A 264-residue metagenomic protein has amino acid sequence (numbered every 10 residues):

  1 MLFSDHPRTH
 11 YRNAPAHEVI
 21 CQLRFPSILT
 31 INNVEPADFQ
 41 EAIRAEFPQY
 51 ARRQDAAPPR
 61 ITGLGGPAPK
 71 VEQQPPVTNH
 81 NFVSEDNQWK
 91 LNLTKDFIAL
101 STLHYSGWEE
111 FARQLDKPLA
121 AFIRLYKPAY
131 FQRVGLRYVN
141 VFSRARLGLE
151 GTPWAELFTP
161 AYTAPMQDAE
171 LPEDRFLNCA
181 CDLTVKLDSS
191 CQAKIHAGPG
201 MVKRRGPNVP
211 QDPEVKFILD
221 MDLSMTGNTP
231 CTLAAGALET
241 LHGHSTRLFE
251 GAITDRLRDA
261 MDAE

Functional and structural regions predicted by a protein language model:
M1, H6-R8, P75-V83, R133-V209: Aromatic/basic-lined ligand-recognition segments that form π-stacking hydrophobic pockets flanked by Lys/Arg to engage
M1-L93, G227, L233, D262-E264: N-terminal low-complexity, intrinsically disordered segments
P15-Q22, W89-Y105, F131-V139, P213-M225: Glycine-rich, often proline-containing surface loops adjacent to acidic residues and nearby aromatics that form
E35, F39, G107-Q114, P118 (+2 more regions): Short amphipathic alpha-helical segments
E46, Q114, P118-L125, H244 (+1 more regions): Conserved short hydrophobic interaction patches
T62-G65, V134-V141, D255-E264: Short, highly charged C-terminal tails/helix-capping segments
S84-Y126: Hydrophobic alpha-helical segments and helix pairs
K216-E264: C-terminal structured interaction module
